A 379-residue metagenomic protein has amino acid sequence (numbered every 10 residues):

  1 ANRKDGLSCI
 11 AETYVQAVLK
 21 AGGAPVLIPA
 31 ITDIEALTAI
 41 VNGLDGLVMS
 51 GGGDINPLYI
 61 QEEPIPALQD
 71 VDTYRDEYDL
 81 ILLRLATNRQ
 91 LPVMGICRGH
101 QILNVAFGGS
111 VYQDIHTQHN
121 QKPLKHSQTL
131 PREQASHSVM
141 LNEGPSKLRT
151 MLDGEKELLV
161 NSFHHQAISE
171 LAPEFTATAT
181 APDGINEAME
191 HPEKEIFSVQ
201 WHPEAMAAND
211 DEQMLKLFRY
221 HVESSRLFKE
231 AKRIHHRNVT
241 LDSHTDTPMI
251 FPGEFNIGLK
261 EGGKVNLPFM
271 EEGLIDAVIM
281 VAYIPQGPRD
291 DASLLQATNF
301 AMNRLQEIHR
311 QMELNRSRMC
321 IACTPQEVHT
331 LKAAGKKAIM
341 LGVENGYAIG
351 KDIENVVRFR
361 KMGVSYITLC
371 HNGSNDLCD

Functional and structural regions predicted by a protein language model:
A1-I96, V105-F107, Y112, H116-D153 (+6 more regions): N-terminal beta1-alpha1 cap of cysteine-dependent amidohydrolase-like domains
I34, D54-N56, H100, A207 (+3 more regions): Glycine-rich nucleotide phosphate-binding loop and flanking beta-alpha elements of Rossmann-like dinucleotide-binding
I96-G99, W201, Y283, E344: Short, well-ordered beta-to-alpha junction loops that form the rim of enzyme active sites and present histidine/acidic
S138, N186-A188, S198, I279 (+1 more regions): Conserved hydrophobic/aromatic beta-strand scaffold that supports enzyme active sites
V160-A167, S198-P203, T240-T247: Histidine-centered catalytic micro-motifs
E174, P192-I196, K332-K336: Beta-strand-turn-beta hairpins that frame and shape the catalytic cleft of phosphate-ester-processing enzymes
T178, F197-W201, M340-G342: Active-site-proximal beta-strand elements of phosphoester/diester hydrolases
E230-D379: N-terminal hydrophobic targeting/anchoring segments and the immediately downstream early-domain regions of hydrolases
